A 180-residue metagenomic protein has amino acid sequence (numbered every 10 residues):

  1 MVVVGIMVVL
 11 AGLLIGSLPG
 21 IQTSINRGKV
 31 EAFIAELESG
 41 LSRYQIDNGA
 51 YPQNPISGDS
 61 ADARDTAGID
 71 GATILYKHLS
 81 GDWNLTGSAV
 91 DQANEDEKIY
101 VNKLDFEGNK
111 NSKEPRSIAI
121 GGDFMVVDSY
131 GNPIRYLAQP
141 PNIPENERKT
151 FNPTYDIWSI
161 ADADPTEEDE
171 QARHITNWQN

Functional and structural regions predicted by a protein language model:
M1-I21: N-terminal single-pass transmembrane signal-anchor helix
R27-N180: N-terminal pilin/flagellin-like segments and related low-complexity appendage regions
